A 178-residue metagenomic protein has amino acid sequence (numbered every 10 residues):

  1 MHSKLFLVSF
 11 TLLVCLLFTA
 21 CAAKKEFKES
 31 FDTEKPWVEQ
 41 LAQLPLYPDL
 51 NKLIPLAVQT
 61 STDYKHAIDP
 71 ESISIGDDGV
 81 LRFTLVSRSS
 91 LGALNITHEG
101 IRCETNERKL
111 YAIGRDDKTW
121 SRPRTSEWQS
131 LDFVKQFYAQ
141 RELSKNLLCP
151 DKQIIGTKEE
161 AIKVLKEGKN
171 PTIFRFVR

Functional and structural regions predicted by a protein language model:
M1-F10: Bacterial N-terminal signal peptides that target proteins for export
S9-L17: Bacterial N-terminal signal peptides
A22-R178: N-terminal secretory-pathway/extracellular module detecting exported/lumenal segments and adjacent signal-anchor/first
